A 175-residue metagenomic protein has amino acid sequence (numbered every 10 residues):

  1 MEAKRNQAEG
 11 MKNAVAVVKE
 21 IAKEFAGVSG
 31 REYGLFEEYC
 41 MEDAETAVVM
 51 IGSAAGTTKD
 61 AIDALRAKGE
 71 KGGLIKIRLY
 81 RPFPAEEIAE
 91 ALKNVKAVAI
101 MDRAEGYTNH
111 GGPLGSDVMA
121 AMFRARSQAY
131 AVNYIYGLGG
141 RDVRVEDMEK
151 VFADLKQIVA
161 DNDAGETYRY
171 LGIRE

Functional and structural regions predicted by a protein language model:
M1-E37: Conformationally flexible catalytic loops at phosphate/diphosphate-handling active centers
E9-E24, G52-D60, F83-E86, N109-D117 (+1 more regions): Conserved active-site and cofactor/substrate-binding residues in soluble primary-metabolism enzymes
E20, V28, D60-L74, F123-R124: Short helix-loop-beta junction
Y39-D43, E90-L92, F123-A125: Solvent-exposed alpha-helices and their adjacent loops that cap or buttress functional pockets in soluble metabolic
D43-E70, F83-E90: Redox- and metal-dependent alpha/beta enzyme cores, enriched for Fe-S-associated oxidoreductases and cofactor-handling
I88-N109: A structural-propensity feature for long, helix-poor, extended segments
R103-E175: Peripheral docking tails and interdomain loops at the edges of cofactor- or intermediate-handling domains
